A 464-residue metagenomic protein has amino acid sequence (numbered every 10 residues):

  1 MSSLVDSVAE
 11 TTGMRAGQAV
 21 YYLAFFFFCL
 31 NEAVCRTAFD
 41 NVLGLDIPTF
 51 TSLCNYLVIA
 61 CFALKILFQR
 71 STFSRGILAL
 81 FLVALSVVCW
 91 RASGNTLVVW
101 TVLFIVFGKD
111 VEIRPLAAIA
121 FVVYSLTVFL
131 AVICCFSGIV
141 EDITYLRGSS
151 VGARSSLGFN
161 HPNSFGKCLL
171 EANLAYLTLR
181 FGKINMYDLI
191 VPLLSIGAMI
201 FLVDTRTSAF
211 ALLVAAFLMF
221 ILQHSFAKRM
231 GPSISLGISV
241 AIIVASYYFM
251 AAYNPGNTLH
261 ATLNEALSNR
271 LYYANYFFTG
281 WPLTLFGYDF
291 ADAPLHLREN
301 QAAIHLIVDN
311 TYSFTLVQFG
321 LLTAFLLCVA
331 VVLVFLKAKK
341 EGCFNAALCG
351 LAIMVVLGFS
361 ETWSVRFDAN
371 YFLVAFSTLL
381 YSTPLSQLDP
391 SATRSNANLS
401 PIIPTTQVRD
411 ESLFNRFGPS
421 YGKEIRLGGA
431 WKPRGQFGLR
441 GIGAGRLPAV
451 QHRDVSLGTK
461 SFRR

Functional and structural regions predicted by a protein language model:
M1-E10, M14, F376-R464: A juxtamembrane structural motif centered on a specific transmembrane helix
S7-A33, T51-Q69, S74-N254, I304-S386: Hydrophobic transmembrane helix bundles of membrane-integrated enzymes that assemble and modify cell-envelope
A33-T51, H296-H305: Juxtamembrane/transmembrane-helix boundary motifs at the membrane-water interface
V34, F277-W281, S377: Hydrophobic, Leu/Ile/Phe/Ala-enriched alpha-helical segments that form helix-helix packing faces
T37-L45, E141-V151, A261: Membrane-interface helix termini and inter-helical loops of multi-pass transporters
L259-F319: Long extracytoplasmic/lumenal interhelical loops at the membrane interface of multi-pass membrane proteins
